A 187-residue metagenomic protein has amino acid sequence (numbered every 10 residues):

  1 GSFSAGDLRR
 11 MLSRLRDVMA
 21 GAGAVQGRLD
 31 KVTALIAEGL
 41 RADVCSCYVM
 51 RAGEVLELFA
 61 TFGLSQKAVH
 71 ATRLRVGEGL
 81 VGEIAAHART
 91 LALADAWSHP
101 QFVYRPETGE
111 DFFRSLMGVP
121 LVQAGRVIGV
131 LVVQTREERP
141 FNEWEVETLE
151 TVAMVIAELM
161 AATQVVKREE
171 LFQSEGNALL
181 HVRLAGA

Functional and structural regions predicted by a protein language model:
G1-G27, E38, L159-G186: Signal-transmission linkers at sensory-effector interfaces
A34-L35, C45-T72: GAF sensory/regulatory domain recognition with acknowledged cross-activation on helical regulatory dimers
A52, K67-L91: Acidic/proline- and glycine-rich, intrinsically disordered low-complexity segments that serve as regulatory linkers
E57, Q66-V69, A94-S115, T135: Signal-transducing coupling segments at domain and membrane junctions
L64, V130-R139: Short beta-strand-to-loop transition segments that serve as allosteric relay/switch motifs in sensory/regulatory domains
R114-V122: A short, aliphatic-rich beta-strand micro-motif
L121-L131: Short hydrophobic/glycine-rich mini-motifs in sensory/regulatory modules that couple input to downstream signaling
E150-E158: Allosteric cytosolic regulatory segments
